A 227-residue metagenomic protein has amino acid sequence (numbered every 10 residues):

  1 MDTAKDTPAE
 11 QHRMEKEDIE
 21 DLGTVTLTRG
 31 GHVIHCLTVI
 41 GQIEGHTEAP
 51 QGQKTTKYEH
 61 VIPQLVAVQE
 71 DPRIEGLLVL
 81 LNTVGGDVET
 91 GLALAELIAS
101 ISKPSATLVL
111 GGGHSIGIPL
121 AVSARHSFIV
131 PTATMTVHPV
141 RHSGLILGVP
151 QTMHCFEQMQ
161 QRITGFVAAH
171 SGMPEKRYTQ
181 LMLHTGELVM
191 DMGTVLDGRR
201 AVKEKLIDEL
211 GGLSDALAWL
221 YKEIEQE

Functional and structural regions predicted by a protein language model:
M1-I118, V122-H138, H142-E227: N-terminal organellar transit peptides
